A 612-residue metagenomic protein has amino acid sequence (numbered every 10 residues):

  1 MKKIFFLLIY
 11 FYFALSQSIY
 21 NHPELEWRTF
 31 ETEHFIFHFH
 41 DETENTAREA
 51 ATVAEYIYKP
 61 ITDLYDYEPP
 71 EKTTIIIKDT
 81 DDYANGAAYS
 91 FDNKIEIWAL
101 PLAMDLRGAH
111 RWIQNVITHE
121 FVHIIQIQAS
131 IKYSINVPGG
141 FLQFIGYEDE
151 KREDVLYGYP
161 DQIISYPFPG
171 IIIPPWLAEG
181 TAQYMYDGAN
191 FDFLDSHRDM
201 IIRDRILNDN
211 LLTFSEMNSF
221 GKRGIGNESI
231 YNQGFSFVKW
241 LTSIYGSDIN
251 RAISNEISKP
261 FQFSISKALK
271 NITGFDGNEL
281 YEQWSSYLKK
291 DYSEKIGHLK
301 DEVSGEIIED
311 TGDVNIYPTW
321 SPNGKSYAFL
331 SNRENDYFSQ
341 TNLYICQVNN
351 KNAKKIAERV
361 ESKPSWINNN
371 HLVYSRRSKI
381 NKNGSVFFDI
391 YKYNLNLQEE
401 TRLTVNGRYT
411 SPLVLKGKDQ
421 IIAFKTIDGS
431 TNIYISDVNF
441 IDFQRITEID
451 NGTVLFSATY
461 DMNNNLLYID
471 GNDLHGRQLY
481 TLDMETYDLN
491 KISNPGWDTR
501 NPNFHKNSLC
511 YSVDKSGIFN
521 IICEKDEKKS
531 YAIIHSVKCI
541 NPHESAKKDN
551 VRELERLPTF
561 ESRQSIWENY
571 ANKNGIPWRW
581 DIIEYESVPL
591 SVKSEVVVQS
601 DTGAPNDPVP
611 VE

Functional and structural regions predicted by a protein language model:
S16-P167: Juxtacatalytic substrate-recognition/specificity segment
S18-Y20, E26-T29, R223-S229, I253-H371 (+1 more regions): Beta/coil-rich, acidic/histidine-enriched accessory regions frequently appended to metallopeptidases
N21-P23, D92-K94, W112-V116, Q128-I244 (+2 more regions): Acidic/His/Gly-enriched intrinsically disordered linker/tail segments that often contain short helix/coil "MoRF-like"
G277-I308, G312-Y317, E524-E612: Pro/Ala/Gly-rich low-complexity, hydrophilic intrinsically disordered segments
S304-E309, K351-A357, Q398-T404, D442-E448 (+2 more regions): A short beta-strand motif characteristic of beta-propeller blades
T311-D313, S331-L343, I356-E361, S375-Y391 (+10 more regions): A flexible loop/linker signature enriched in serine peptidases of the S9 family
P318-S326, P364-H371, P412-D419, A458-N465 (+2 more regions): Blade-terminus and WD-like Trp-Asp/Gly-His loop motifs, strongest in beta-propeller folds
Q347-K351, N394-Q398, D437-I441, D483-Y487 (+1 more regions): Short loop/turn segments that connect beta-strands within beta-propeller blades
